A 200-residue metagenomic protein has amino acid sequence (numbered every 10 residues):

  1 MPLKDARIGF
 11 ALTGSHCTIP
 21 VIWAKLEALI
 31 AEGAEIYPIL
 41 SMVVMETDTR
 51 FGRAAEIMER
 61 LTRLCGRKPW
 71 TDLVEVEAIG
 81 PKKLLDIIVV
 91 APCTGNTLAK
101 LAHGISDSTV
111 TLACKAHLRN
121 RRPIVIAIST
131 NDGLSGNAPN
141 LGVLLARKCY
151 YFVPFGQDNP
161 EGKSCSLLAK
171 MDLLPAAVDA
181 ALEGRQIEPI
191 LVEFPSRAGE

Functional and structural regions predicted by a protein language model:
M1-I124, S129-E200: A cross-family phosphate/adenosyl-ligand binding-site feature
